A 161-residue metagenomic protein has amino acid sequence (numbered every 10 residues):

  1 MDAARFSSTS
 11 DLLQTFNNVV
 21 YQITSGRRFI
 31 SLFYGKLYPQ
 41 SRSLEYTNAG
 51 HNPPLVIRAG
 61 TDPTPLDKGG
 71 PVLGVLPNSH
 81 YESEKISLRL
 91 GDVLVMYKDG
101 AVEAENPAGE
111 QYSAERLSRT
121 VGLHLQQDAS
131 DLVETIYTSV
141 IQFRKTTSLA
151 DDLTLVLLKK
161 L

Functional and structural regions predicted by a protein language model:
M1-L44, L117-R144: Helix-loop-helix
F16, D152-L153: Catalytic palm active-site di-aspartate
I30-L32, T64-A108, S139-A150: Acidic loop->beta-strand submotif enriched in PP2C/PPM serine/threonine phosphatases
Y34-K36, Y46, K85, L157: Sensory input modules used in signal transduction, predominantly PAS/LOV/GAF but also related non-catalytic regulatory
L37-R58: Conserved catalytic micro-motifs used in adenylation/nucleotidyl-transfer and phosphoryl/amide- and methyl-transfer
V56-G60, E105-Q111: Cytochrome P450 core scaffold surrounding the K-helix E-X-X-R motif and the conserved "meander" helix-loop region
T64, E110-R119: PAS and related sensory helical modules
K159-L161: Intrinsically disordered or compositionally simple regulatory linkers and C-terminal tails in signal-transduction
